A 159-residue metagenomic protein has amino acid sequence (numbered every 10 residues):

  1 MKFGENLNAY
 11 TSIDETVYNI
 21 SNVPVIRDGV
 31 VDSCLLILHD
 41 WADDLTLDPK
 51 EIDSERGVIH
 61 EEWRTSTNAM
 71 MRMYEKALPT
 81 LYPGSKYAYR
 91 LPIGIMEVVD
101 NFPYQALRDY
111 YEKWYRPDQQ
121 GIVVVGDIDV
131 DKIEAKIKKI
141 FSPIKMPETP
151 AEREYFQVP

Functional and structural regions predicted by a protein language model:
M1-M73, N101-Q119, V124, D129-K139: Active-site-adjacent, His/Asp/Glu-enriched structural segments that form or flank metal-binding and acid/base networks
Y10-I13, P49-E55, A69-P79, A88-I95 (+1 more regions): Short coil/turn segments at secondary-structure boundaries
N19-S21, L78-P79, P159: Short alpha-helical linear motifs
G84, A88, G121-P159: An aromatic/glycine/proline-enriched structural segment found at the starts of mature extracellular/organellar domains
V98: Conserved binding-pocket/active-site segment within a compact domain
